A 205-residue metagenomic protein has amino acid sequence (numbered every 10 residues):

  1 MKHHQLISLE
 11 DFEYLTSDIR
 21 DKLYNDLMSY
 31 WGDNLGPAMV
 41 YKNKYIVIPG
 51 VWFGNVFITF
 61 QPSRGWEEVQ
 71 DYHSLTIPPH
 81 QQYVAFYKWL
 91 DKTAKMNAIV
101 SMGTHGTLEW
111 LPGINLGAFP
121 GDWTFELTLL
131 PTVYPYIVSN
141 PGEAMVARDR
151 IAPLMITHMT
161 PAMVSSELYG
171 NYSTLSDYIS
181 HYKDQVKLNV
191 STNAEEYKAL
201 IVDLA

Functional and structural regions predicted by a protein language model:
M1-A205: Ligand/cofactor-recognition surfaces for anionic moieties
